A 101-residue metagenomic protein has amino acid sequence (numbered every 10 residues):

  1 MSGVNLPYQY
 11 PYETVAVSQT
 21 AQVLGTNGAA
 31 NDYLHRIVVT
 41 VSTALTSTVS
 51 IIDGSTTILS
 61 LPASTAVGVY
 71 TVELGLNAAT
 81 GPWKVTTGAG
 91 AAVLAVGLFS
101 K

Functional and structural regions predicted by a protein language model:
M1-A30, T86-K101: C-terminal interaction-tip segments
V23-N27, G68-L76: Exposed aromatic-hydrophobic patches
G28-A29, V38-T43, D53, A63 (+1 more regions): Non-cytosolic beta-sheet module surface loops
D32, V49, Y70-L74: Solenoid scaffold repeats with emphasis on beta-solenoid/beta-helix
Y33, L45, S55, A66 (+1 more regions): Repetitive beta-strand solenoid architecture
H35-I37, G75-A92: Noncatalytic modules at the cell exterior or secretory-pathway interfaces, chiefly beta-strand-rich lectin/adhesion
T43-S60, A95-G97: Short, surface-exposed beta-strand/strand-loop-strand elements in extracellular ectodomains
P62-G68: Short proline/glycine- and polar residue-rich coil/turn motifs
